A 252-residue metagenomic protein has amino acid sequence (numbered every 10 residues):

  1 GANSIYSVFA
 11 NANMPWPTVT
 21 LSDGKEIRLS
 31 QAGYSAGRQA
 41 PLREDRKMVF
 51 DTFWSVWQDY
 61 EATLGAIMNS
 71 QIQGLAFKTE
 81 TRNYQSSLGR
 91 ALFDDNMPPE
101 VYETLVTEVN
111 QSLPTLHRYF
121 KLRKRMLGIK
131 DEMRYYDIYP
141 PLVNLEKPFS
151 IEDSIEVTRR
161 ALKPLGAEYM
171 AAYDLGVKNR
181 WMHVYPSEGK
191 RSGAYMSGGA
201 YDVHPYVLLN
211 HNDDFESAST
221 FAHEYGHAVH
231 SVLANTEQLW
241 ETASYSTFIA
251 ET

Functional and structural regions predicted by a protein language model:
G1-E100, T104, E108-Q111, A161 (+2 more regions): His/Asp/Glu-rich acidic catalytic environments and adjacent acidic regulatory segments
L88, L92-E168: A metal-dependent hydrolase signature that marks the N-terminal structural subdomain at the beginning of catalytic folds
E146-I151, A200-A222, T236-E237: Short pre-active-site segment immediately N-terminal to the catalytic Zn-binding motif
K147-F149, M182-V203: Catalytic zinc-binding patch centered on the HExxH motif and its immediate surroundings that defines zinc-dependent
L162, M196, Y206-L208, S217-T220 (+2 more regions): Structured core elements
L165-Y169, V177, T236, W240: A sensor for short, sequence-defined functional sites
G226-W240: Catalytic Zn2+-binding segment of zinc metalloproteases
S244-T252: Post-HExxH zinc-binding segment in Zn-dependent metallohydrolases
